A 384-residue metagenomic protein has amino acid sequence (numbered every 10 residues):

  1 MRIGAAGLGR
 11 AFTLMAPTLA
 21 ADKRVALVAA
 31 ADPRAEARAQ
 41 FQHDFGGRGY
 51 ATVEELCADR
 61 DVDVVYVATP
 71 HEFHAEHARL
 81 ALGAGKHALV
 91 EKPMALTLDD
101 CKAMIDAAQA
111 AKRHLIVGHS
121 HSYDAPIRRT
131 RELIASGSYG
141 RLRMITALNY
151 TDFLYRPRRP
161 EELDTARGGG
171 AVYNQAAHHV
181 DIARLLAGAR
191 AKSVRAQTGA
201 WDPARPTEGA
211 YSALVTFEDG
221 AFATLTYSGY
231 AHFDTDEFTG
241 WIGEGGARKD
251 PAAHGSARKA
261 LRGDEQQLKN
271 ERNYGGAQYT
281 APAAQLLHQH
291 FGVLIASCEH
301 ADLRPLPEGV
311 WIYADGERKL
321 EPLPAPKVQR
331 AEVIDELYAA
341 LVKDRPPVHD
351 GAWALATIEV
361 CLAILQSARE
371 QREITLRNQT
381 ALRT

Functional and structural regions predicted by a protein language model:
M1-D44: N-terminal Rossmann-like dinucleotide-binding module
M15, G47-A107: Beta-loop-alpha module in the N-terminal Rossmann-like domain of NAD(P)-dependent dehydrogenases, especially those
A21, G85, R159-R167, D315-L320: Short glycine/proline- and charge-enriched loop/turn segments that cap or connect secondary-structure elements
V25-A29, D63-V65, G170: Short active-site oxyanion
R38, H77, M104, T130 (+1 more regions): Aromatic/hydrophobic pocket-lining residues that form π-stacking "cages" and hydrophobic walls in ligand
V64-Y66, E271-R272, G276-T280, Q285-L287 (+4 more regions): C-terminal helix-rich "cap/oligomerization" subdomain common to oxidoreductases
H114, H121-L225, G229-G246, Q371: Predominantly a Rossmann-like dinucleotide-binding segment in NAD(P)-dependent oxidoreductases
G229-S297: Contiguous C-terminal substrate-recognition/catalytic subdomains in enzyme active sites
